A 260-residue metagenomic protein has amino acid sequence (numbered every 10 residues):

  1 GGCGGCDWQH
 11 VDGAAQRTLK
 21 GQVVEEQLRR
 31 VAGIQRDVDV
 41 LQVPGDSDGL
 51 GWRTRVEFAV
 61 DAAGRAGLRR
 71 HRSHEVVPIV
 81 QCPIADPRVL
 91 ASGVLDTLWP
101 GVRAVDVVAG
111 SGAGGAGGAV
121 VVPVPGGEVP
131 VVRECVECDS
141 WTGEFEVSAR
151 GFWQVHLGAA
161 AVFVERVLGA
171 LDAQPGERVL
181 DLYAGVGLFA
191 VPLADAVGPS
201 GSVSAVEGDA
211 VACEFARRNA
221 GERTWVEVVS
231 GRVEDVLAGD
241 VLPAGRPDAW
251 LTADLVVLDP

Functional and structural regions predicted by a protein language model:
G1-D259: Accessory RNA-recognition modules of RNA-modification enzymes
